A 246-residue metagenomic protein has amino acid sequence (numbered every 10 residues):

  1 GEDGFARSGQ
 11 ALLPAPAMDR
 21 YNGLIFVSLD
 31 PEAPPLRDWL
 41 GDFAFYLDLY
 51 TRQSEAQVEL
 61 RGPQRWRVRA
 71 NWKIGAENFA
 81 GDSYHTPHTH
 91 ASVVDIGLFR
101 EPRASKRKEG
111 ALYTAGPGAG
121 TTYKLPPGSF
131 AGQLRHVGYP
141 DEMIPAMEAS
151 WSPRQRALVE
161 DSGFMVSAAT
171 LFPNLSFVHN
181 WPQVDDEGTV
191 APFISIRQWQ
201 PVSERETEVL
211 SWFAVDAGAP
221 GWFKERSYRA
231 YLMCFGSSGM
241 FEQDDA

Functional and structural regions predicted by a protein language model:
G1-D3: Long, hydrophobic, well-ordered secondary-structure blocks that form the structural core and pocket-lining surfaces
F5, G9-P14, Y21: Flanking helices and flexible, charged tails adjoining ferredoxin-like Fe-S electron-transfer domains in multi-subunit
P16-A246: C-terminal catalytic domain of Rieske-type non-heme iron oxygenases
